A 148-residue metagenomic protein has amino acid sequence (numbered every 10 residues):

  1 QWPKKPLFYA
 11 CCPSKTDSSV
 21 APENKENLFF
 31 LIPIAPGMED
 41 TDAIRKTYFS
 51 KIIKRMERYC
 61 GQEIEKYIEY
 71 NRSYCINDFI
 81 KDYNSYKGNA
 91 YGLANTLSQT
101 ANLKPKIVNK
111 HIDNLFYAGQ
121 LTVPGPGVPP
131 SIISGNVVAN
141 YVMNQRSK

Functional and structural regions predicted by a protein language model:
Q1-N77: C-terminal segments that line or cap access tunnels to active or ligand-binding sites in enzymes and enzyme-associated
K5, T47-K51, S85, P130-V137: Generic recognition of stable, solvent-exposed alpha-helical segments in well-folded globular domains
K5, Y9, Q62-P124: A glycine-rich dinucleotide-binding beta-alpha-beta segment and adjacent secondary-structure elements that constitute
P22-K25, D42-R45, Y83, A94 (+3 more regions): Surface-exposed beta-strand edges and their flanking turn/coil or helix-capping segments
F30, M56, L115, G119 (+1 more regions): Hydrophobic, well-ordered secondary-structure elements that form the walls of internal hydrophobic environments
P36-E39, R58-C60, A94-T100, M143-R146: Short, surface-exposed, polar/charged, turn-prone segments marking secondary-structure boundaries
K66, Q145-K148: Generic macromolecular interface patches on structured domains
Q120-R146: A conserved FAD-binding loop/helix module that cradles the flavin
